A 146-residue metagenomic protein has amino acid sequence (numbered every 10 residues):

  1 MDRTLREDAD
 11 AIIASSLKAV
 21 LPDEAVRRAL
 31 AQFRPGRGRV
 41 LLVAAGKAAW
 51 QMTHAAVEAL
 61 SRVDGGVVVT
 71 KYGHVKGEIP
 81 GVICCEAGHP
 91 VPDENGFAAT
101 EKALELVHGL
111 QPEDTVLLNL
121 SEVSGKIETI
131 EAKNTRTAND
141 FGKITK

Functional and structural regions predicted by a protein language model:
M1-L120, G125-K146: Non-transmembrane, aqueous-exposed alpha-helical and coiled segments at domain scale
